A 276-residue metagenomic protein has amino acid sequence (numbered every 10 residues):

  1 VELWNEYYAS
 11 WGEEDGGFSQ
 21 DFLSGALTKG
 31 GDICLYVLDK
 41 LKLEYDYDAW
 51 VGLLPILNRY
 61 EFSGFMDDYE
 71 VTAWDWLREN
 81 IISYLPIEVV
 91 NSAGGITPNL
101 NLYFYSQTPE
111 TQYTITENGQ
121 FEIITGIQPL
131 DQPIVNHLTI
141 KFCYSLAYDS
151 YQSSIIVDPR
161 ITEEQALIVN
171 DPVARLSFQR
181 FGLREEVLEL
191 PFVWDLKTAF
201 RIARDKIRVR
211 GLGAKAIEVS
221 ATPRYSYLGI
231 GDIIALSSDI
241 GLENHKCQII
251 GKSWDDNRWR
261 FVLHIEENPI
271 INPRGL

Functional and structural regions predicted by a protein language model:
V1-L3: Extended acidic/polar, glycine-enriched regions that form or flank non-catalytic beta-rich accessory modules
Y7-L276: C-terminal extracytoplasmic interaction modules
